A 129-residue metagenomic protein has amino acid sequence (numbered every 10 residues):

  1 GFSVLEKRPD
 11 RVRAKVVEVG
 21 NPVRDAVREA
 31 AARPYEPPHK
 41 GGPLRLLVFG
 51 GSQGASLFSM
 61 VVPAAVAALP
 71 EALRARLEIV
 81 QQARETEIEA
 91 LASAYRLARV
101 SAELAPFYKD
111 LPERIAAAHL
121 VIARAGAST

Functional and structural regions predicted by a protein language model:
G1-A32: Active-site-proximal region of nucleotide-activated glycan assembly enzymes, centered on histidine/acidic-rich loops
A32-A125: Donor-nucleotide binding loops and adjacent catalytic segments primarily of GT-B fold Leloir glycosyltransferases
T129: Short beta->alpha connector loops of Rossmann-like oxidoreductase domains
